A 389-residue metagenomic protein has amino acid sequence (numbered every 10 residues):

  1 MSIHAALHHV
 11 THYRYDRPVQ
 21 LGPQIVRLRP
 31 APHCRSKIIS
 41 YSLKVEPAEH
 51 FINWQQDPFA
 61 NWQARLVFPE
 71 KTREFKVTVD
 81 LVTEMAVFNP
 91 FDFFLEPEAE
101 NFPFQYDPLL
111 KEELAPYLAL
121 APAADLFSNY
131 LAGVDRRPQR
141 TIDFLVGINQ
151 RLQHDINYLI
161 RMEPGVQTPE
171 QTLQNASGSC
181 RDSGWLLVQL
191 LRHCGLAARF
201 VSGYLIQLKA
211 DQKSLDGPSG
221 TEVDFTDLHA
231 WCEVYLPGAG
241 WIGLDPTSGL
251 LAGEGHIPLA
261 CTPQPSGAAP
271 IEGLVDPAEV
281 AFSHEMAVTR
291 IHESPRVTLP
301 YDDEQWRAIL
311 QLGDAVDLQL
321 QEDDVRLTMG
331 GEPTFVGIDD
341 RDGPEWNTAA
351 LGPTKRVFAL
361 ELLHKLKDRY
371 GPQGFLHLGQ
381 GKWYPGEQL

Functional and structural regions predicted by a protein language model:
M1-G178, H193-L389: Mixed-charge, low-complexity segments
D182-L190: Short amphipathic alpha-helical face segments that pack within enzyme cores and frequently flank/anchor catalytic
